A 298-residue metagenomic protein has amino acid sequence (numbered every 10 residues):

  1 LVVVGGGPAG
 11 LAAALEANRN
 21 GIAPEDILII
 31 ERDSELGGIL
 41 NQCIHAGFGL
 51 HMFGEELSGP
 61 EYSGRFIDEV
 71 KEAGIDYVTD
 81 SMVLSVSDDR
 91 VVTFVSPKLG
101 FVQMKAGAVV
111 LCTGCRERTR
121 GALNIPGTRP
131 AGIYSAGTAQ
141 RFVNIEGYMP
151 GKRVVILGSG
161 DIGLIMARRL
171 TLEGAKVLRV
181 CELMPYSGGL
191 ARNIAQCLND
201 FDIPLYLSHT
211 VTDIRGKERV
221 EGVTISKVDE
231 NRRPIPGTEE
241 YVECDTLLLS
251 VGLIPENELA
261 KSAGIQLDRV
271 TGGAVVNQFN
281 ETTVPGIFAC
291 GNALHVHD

Functional and structural regions predicted by a protein language model:
L1-V4, A23, S63-R153, E230-G237 (+3 more regions): FAD-binding core/adjacent interface of flavoenzyme oxidoreductases
V2-R65, E69, N144, P150-I194 (+1 more regions): Beta1-alpha1 glycine-rich phosphate/pyrophosphate-binding loop at the start of Rossmann-like nucleotide-binding domains
V4, I30-R32, D80, T113 (+7 more regions): Generic beta-strand/beta-sheet core signal
G6, G10, D33, E56-S63 (+13 more regions): Generic structural signal for well-ordered, non-membrane alpha-helical segments in soluble metabolic enzymes
A13, I39, D88, R120-A122 (+3 more regions): Short glycine-/acidic-enriched loop or helix-start segments at secondary-structure transitions that form or flank
R65-F94, M104, T171-K261, I265: A Rossmann-like FAD-binding core segment of flavoenzymes
F101-V102, A108-L205, T210-R219, R232 (+2 more regions): Predominantly flavin-linked oxidoreductase catalytic cores and closely associated redox partners
I133-F142, T246-L294: FAD-site-proximal beta/loop scaffold in flavoenzymes
